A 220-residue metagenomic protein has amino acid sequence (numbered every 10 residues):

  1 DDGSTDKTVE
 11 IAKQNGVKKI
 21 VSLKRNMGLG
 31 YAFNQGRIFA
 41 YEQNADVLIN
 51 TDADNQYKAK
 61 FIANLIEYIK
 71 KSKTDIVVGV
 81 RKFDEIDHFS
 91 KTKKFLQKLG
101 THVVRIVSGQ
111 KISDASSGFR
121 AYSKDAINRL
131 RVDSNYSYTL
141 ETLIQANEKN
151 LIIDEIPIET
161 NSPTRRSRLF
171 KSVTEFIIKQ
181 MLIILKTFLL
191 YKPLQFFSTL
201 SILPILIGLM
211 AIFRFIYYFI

Functional and structural regions predicted by a protein language model:
D1-V9, N55: A conserved acidic beta->alpha catalytic loop
D2, S22-R25, T51-A53, I156: Cofactor-binding loops of NAD(P)H-dependent oxidoreductases, dominated by short-chain dehydrogenase/reductases
A12: Conserved SAM-binding loop
N15-G16, K149: Short, structured coil segments at secondary-structure junctions
K19, L23-F39, V47, A59-Y136 (+1 more regions): Acceptor/aglycone-binding surface of glycosyltransferases and processive sugar-polymer synthases
A45-Q56: Short beta-strand-to-loop acidic/aromatic patch adjacent to the donor-nucleotide binding site
D133-I220: Hydrophobic helical membrane-anchoring modules
